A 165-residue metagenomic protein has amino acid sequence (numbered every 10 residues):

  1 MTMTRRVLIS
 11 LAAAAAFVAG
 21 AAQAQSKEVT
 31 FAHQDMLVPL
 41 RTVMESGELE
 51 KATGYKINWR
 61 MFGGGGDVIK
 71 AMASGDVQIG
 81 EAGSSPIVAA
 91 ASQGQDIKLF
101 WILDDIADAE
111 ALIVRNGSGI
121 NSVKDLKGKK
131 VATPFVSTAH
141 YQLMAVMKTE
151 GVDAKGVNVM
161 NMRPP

Functional and structural regions predicted by a protein language model:
M1-T2, A15: Secretory targeting signals
R5-I9: N-terminal export leaders
S10-A13, A22: Cleavable N-terminal signal peptides
A12-A15, K130: Generic low-complexity, intrinsically disordered sequence content enriched in small uncharged/hydrophobic residues
V18-A24: Sec/Tat signal peptide C-region and signal peptidase I cleavage site
Q25-R163: Short, glycine-/small- and polar/acidic-enriched structural segments that line small-molecule recognition paths
